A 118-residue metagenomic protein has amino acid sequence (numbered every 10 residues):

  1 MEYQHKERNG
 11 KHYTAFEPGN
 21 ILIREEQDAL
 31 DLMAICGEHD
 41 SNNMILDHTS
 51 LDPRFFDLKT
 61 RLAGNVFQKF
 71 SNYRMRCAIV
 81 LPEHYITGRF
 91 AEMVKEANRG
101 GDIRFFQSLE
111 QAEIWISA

Functional and structural regions predicted by a protein language model:
E2-A118: Amphipathic, Lys/Arg-enriched alpha-helical "gate/interface" segment within cytosolic domains that mediates
